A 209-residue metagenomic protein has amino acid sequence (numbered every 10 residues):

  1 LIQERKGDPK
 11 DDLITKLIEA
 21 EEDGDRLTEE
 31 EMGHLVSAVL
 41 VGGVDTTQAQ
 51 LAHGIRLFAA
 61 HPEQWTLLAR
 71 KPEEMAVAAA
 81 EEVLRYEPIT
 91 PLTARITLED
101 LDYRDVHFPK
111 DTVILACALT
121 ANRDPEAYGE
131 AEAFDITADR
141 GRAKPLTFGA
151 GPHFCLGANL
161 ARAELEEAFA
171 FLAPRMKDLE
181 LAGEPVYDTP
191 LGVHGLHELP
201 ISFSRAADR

Functional and structural regions predicted by a protein language model:
L1-R209: Cytochrome P450
